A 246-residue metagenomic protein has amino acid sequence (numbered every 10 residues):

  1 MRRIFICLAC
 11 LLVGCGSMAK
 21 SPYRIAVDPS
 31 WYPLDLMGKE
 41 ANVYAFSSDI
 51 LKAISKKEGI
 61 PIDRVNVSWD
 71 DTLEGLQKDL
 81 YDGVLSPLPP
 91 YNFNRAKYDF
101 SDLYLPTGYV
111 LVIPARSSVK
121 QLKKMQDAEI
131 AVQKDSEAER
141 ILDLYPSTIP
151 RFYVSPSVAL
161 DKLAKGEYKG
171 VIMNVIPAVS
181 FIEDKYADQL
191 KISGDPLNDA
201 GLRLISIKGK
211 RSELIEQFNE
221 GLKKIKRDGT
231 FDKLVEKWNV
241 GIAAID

Functional and structural regions predicted by a protein language model:
A9-S17: Hydrophobic h-region of N-terminal signal peptides that target proteins for export in Gram-negative bacteria
A19-L88, A96: Extracytoplasmic small-molecule ligand-binding "clamshell" domains of the periplasmic binding protein/Venus flytrap
D28-P29, L105-I113, V179-K223, G241-D246: Periplasmic-binding protein-like
P29-Y32, A41-A53, P89, V110-D161 (+1 more regions): Bilobed "Venus flytrap"/periplasmic-binding protein-like clamshell domains and structurally analogous long
A45-K57, R116-V119, K123-K124, A128-E129 (+2 more regions): Extended ligand-binding regions for polar small-molecule ligands
D63-E74, R151-K165, A200: Short helix-initiation/N-cap motifs at beta->coil->alpha
E74, P87-A96, I141-L144, K169-N198: A ligand-binding cleft/hinge motif common to bilobed small-molecule-binding domains
R140-V154, Y186-G194, L222-D246: Ligand-binding clefts/hinges and TM-proximal coupling segments of bilobed small-molecule sensing domains
